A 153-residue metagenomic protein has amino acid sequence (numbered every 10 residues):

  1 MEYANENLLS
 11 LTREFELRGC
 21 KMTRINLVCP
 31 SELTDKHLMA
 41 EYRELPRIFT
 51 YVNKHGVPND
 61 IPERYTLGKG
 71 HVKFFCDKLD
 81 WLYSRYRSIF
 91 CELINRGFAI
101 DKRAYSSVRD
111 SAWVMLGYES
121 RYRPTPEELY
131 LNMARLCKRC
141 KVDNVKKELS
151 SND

Functional and structural regions predicted by a protein language model:
A4-E6: Short hydrophobic alpha-helical segments enriched in small aliphatic residues
F15, C20-D153: Extended, charge-rich alpha-helical interface modules
